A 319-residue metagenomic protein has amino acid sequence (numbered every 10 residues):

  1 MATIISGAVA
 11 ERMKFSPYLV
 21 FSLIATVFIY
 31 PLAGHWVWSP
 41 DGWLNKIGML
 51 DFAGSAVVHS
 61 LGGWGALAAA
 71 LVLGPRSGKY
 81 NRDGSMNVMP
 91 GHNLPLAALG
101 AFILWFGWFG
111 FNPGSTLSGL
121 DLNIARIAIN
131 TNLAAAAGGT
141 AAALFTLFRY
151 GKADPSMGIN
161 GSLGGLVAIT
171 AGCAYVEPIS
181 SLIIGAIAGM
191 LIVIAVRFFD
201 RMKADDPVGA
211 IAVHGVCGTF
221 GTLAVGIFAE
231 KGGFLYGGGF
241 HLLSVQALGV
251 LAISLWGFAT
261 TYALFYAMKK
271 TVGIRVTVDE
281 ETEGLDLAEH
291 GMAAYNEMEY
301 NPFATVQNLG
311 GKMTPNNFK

Functional and structural regions predicted by a protein language model:
M1-K319: Glycine- and aromatic-enriched membrane alpha-helices
